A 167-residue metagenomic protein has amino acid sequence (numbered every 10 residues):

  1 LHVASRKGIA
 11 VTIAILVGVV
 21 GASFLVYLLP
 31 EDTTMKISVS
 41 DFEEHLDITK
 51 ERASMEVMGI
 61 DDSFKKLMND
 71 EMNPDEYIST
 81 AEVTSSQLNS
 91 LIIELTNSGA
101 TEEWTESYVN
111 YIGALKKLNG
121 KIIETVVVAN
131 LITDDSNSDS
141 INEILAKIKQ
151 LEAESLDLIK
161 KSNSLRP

Functional and structural regions predicted by a protein language model:
L1-S5: N-terminal Lys/Arg-rich, disordered targeting/topogenic segments
R6, G18-V19, L158: Generic signature of intrinsically disordered, low-complexity, basic-rich segments and short cationic peptides
R6-T12, D70-D75: An N-terminal domain-start capping segment
A10-V26: Hydrophobic membrane-insertion alpha-helices, especially the h-region of bacterial N-terminal signal peptides
G21-E43: Transmembrane signal-anchor/signal-peptide helices with a preference for the extracytoplasmic
G21-L25, L91, Y111, K147: Terminal low-complexity, poorly structured segments
M35-E82, K117-P167: C-terminal amphipathic alpha-helix
Q87-G113, L165-P167: Short, solvent-exposed, charged loop/turn and helix-capping segments that join or cap alpha-helices on peripheral
